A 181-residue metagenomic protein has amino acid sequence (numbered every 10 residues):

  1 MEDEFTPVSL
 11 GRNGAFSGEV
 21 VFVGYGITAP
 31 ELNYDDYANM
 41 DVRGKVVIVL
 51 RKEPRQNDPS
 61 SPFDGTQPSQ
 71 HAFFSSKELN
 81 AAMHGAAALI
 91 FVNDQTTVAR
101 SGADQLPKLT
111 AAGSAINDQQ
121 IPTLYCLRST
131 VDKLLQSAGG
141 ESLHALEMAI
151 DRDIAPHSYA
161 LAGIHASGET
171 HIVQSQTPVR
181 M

Functional and structural regions predicted by a protein language model:
M1-S60, S158-A160, H165, H171 (+1 more regions): Noncatalytic luminal/extracellular "stalk/propeptide" segments of secretory-pathway proteins
G11, D36-V42, E78-A87, D104-S114: Mature extracellular/periplasmic domains of secretome proteins
G24-G26, G65, S75, Q95 (+1 more regions): Glycine-centered flexibility motif
P30, S69-S75: Active-site glycine-rich loop that binds ribose-phosphate moieties when present
S60-P68: Proteins synthesized as precursors that undergo proteolytic processing into mature forms
P62, A103-D104: Composition- and surface-driven signal marking solvent-exposed, interaction-prone regions in large proteins
S76-K77, R180: Well-ordered alpha-helical segments embedded in enzymatic catalytic cores
M83-R100, K108-R180: Long, well-ordered, tryptophan-enriched scaffold segments
